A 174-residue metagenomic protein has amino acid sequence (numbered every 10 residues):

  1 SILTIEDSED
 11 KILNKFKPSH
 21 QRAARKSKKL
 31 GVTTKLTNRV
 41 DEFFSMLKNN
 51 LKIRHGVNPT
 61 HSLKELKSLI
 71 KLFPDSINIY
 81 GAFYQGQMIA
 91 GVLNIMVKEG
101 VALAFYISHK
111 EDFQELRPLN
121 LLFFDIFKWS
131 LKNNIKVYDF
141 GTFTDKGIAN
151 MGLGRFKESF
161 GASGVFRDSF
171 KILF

Functional and structural regions predicted by a protein language model:
S1-D10, N133-F174: Active-site/acyl-donor-binding loops of N-acyltransferases
S1-F113, W129, K146, S159: A conserved beta-strand-loop-helix scaffold within acyl/acetyltransferase catalytic domains
K17, R117-N120, M151: Short, conserved loop/turn and helix-capping segments at secondary-structure boundaries that abut family-defining
Q114-K128: Conserved acetyl-CoA-binding loop-helix of GNAT-fold acetyltransferases
